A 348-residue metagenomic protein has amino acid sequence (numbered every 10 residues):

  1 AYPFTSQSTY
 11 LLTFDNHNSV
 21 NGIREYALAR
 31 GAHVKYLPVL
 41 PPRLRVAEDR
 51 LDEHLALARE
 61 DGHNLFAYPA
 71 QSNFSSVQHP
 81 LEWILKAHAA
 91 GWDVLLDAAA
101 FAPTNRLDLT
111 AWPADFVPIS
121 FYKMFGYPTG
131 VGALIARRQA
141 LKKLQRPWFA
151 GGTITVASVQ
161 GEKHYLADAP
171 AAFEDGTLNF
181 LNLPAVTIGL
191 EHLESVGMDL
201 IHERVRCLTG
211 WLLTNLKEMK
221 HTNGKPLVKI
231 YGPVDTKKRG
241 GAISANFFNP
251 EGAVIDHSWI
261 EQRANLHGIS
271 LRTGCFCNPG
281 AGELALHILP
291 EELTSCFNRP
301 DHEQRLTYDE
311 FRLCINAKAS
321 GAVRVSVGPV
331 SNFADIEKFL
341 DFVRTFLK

Functional and structural regions predicted by a protein language model:
A1-K348: Pyridoxal 5′-phosphate
